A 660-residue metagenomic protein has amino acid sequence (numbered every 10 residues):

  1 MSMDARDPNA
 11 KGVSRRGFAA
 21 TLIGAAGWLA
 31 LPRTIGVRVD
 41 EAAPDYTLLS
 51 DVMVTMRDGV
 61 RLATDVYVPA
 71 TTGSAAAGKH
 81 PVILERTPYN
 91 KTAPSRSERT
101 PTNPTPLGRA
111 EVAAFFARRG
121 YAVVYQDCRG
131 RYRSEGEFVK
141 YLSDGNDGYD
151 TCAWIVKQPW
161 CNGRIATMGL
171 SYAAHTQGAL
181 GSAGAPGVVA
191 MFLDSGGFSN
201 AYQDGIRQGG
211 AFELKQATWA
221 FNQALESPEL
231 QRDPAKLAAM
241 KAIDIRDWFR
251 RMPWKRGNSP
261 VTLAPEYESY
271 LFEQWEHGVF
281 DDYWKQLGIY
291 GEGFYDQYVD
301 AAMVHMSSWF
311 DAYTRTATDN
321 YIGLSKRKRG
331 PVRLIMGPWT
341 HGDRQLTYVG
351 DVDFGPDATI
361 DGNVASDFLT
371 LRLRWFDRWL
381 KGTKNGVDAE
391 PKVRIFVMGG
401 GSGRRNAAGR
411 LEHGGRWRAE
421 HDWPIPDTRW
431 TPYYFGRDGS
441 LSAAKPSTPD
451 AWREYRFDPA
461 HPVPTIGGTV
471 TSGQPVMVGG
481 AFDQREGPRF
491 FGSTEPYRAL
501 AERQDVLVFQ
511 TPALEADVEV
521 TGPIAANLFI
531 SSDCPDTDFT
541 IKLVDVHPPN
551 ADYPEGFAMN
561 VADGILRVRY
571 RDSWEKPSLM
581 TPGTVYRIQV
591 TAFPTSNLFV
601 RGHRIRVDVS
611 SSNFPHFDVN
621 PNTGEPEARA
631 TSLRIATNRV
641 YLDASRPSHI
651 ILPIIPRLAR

Functional and structural regions predicted by a protein language model:
M1-V13, G24-A26: N-terminal secretory signal peptides
S14-A19: N-terminal export leaders
D40-S74, L514: N-terminal cap/lid segment of alpha/beta-hydrolase-fold proteins
A76-V156, T347-T359, P548, F614: Cap/lid segment of the alpha/beta-hydrolase catalytic domain
T92, P106-A113, R118, A179-Q297: Accessory cap/linker subdomain of secreted extracellular hydrolases
W160-S171: Alpha/beta-hydrolase fold nucleophile elbow
H305-S307: Short beta-strand/loop motif that positions the catalytic acidic residue of the alpha/beta-hydrolase fold
D353-L371, W379-R660: Glycine/threonine-rich phosphate-binding loop and adjacent beta-strand/alpha-helix elements that clamp
